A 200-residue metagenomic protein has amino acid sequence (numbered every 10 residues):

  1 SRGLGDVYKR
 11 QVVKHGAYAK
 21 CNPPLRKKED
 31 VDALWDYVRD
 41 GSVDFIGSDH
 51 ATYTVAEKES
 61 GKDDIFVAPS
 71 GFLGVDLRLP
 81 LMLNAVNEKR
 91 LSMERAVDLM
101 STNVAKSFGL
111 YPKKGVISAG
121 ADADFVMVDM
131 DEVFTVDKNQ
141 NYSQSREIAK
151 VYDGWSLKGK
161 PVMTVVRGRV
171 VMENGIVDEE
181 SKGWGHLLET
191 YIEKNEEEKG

Functional and structural regions predicted by a protein language model:
S1-Y8: Short, small-residue-biased leader/transition segments that mark boundaries at the very start of proteins
K9-H15, E59-G61, N141: Short, flexible, mixed-charge acidic loops at enzyme active sites
R10-I46: A conserved active-site cap/scaffold subdomain adjacent to cofactor or substrate pockets
Y18, F45-I46, T52-D131: His/Asp/Glu-enriched, well-ordered alpha-helical/loop segment that forms or immediately abuts the divalent-metal
A19-E29, A68-L73, A149-S156: A short acidic, glycine-rich active-site loop that binds or catalyzes chemistry on phosphate/adenosine moieties
S60-D64, D122-L187: C-terminal cap of metal-dependent C-N hydrolases
H186-G200: Short, solvent-exposed cationic patches
